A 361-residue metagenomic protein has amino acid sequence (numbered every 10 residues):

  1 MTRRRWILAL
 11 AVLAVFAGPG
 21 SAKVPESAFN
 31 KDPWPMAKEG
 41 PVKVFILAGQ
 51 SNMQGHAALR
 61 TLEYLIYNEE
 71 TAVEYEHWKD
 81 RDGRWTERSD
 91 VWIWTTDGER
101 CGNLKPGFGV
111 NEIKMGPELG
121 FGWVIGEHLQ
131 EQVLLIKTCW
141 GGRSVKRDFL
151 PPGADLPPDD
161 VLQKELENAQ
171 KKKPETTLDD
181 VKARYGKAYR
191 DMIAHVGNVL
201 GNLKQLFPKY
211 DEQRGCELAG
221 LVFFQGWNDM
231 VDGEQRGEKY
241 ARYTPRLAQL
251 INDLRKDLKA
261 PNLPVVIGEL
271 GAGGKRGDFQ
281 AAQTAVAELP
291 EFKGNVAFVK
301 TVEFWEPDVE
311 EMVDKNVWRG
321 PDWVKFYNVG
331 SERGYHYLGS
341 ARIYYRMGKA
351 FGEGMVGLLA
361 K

Functional and structural regions predicted by a protein language model:
M1-L8: Bacterial N-terminal signal peptides that target proteins for export
A9-A17: Bacterial N-terminal signal peptides
A22-K361: Cell-envelope and extracellular/periplasmic
